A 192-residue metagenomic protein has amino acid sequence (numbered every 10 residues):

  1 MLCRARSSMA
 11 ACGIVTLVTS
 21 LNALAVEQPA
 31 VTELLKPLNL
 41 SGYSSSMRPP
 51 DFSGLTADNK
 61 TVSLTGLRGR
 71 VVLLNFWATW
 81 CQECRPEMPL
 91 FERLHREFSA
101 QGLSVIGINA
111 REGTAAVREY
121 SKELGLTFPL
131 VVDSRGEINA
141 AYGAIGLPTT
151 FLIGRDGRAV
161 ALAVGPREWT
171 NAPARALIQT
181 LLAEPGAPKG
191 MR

Functional and structural regions predicted by a protein language model:
M1-A11: Bacterial N-terminal signal peptides that target proteins for export
S20-N22: N-terminal signal peptide c-region/cleavage motif recognized by signal peptidases
L24-D51: N-proximal helix/coil linker or "cap" segments that precede and/or mark the start of modular domains
G42-S46, D51-V72: A short beta-strand-turn-helix
F76-R93: Conserved redox-active cysteine motifs that mediate thiol-disulfide chemistry, especially di-cysteine Cys-X(1-2)-Cys
G102-T114, L126-R135: Thiol-based oxidoreductase modules, predominantly thioredoxin-like and allied folds used for disulfide exchange
E119-T127, D133-L181: Thiol/disulfide oxidoreductase modules built on the thioredoxin-like
P185-R192: Non-globular targeting/processing and membrane-anchoring segments
